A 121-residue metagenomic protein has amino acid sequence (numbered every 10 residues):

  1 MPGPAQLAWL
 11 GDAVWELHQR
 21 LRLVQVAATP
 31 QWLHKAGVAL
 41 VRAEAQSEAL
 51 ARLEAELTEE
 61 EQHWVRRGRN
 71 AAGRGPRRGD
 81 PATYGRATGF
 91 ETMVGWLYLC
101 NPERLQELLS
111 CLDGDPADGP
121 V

Functional and structural regions predicted by a protein language model:
M1-V121: Double-stranded RNA-binding/processing signature
